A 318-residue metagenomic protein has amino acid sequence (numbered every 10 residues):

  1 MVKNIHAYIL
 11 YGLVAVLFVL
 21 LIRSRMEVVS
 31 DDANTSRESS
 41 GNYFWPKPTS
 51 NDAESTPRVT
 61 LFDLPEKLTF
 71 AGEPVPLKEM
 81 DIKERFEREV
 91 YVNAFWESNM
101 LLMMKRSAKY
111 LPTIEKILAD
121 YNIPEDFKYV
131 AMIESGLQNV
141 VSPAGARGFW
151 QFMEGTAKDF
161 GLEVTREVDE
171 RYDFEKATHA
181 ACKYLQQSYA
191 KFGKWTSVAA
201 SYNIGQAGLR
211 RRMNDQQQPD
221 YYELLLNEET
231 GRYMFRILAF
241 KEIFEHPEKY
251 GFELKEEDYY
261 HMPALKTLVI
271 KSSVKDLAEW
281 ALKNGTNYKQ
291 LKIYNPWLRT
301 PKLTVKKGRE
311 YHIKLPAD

Functional and structural regions predicted by a protein language model:
V2-Y121: An acidic, Gly/Ser/Thr/Pro-rich helix-cap/linker signature
P57-K109, E167, Y172-E175, H179-K183 (+3 more regions): Extracytoplasmic and endomembrane cell-envelope/extracellular-matrix remodeling and assembly machinery
R85, E89, V140-G161: Short, surface-exposed glycine/acidic/tryptophan-bearing loops
L111-I114, M132, L298: N-terminal post-signal-peptidase region of extra-cytosolic proteins
I123-Q138, V198-N203, L291-Y294: Short, functionally critical alpha-helical segments immediately adjacent to catalytic or ligand/cofactor-binding
E134-Q151, A180-L185, I204-G208: Cell-wall polysaccharide-cleaving catalytic domain and substrate-binding groove, primarily in peptidoglycan/chitin
S135-G136, G155-A157, E242, P316-D318: Solvent-exposed coil/turn segments that connect beta secondary-structure elements in extracytoplasmic/periplasmic
